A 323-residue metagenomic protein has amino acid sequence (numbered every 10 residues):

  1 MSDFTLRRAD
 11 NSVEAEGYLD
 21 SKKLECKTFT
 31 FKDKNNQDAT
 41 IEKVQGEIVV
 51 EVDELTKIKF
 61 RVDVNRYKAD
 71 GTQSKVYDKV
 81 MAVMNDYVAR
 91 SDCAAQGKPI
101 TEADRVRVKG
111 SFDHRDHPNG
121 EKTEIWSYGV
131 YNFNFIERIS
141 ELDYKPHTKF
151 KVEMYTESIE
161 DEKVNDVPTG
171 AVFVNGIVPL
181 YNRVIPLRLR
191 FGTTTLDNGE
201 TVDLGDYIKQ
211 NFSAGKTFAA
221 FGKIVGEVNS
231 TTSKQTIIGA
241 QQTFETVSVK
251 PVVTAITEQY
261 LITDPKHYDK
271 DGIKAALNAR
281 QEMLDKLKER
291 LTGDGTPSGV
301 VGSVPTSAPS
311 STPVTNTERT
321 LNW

Functional and structural regions predicted by a protein language model:
M1-W323: OB-fold and OB-like single-stranded nucleic-acid-recognition modules and their adjacent interaction interfaces
